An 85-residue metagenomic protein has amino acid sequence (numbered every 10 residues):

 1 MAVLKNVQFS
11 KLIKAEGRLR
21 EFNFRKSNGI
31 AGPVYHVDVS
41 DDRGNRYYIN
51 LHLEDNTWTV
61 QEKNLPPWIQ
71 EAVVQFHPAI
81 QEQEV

Functional and structural regions predicted by a protein language model:
M1-I30: Negatively charged, low-complexity tracts enriched in Asp/Glu with abundant Ser/Thr
N6, N45-V85: Acidic, low-complexity intrinsically disordered segments
K14-R18, S40-D42, K63: Short strand-coil-strand connectors
S27-E54: A short, structured beta-strand/loop element
